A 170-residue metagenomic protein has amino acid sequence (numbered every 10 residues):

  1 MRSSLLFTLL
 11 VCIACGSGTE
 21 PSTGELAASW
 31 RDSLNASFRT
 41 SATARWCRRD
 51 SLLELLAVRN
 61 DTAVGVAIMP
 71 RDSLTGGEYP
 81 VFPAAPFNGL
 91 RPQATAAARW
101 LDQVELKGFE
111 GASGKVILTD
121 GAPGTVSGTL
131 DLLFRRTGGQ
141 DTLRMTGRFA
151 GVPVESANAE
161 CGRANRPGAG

Functional and structural regions predicted by a protein language model:
M1-A14: Sec-dependent bacterial lipoprotein signal peptides
C15-T19: Bacterial signal peptide processing site
S22, A28, E105, A157-E160: Low-complexity, acidic/polar, glycine-enriched regions of mature
T23-W46: Post-signal peptide N-terminal segment of mature Sec-exported envelope proteins
F38, E54-A57, N165-G170: Extracellular/mature segments of secreted proteins
S41, R45-P123: Surface-exposed helix/loop patches within compact recognition domains
D120-G170: C-terminal or internal capping secondary-structure element at the end of a domain, subdomain, or sheet
